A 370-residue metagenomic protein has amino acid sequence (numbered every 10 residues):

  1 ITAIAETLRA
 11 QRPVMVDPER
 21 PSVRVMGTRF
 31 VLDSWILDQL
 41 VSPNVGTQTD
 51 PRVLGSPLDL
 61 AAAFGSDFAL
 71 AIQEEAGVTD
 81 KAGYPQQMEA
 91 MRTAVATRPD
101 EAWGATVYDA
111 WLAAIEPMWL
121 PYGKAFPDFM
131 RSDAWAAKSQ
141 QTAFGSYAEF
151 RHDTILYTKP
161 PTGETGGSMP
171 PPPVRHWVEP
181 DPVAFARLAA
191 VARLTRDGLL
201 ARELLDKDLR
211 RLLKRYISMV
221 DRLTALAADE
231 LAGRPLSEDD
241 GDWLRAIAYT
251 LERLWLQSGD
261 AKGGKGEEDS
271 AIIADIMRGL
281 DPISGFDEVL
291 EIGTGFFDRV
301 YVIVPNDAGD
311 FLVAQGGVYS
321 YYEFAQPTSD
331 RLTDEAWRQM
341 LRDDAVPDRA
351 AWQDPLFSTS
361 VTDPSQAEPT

Functional and structural regions predicted by a protein language model:
I1-T370: Long, non-catalytic protein-protein interaction scaffolds
